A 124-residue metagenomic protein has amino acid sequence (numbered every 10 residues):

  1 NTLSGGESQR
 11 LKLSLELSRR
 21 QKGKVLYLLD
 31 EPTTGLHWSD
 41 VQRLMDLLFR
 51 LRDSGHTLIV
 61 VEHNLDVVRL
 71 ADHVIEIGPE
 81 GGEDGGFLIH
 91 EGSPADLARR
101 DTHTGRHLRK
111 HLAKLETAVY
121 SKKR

Functional and structural regions predicted by a protein language model:
N1-R124: Conserved phosphate-binding elements of NTP-dependent enzyme cores
